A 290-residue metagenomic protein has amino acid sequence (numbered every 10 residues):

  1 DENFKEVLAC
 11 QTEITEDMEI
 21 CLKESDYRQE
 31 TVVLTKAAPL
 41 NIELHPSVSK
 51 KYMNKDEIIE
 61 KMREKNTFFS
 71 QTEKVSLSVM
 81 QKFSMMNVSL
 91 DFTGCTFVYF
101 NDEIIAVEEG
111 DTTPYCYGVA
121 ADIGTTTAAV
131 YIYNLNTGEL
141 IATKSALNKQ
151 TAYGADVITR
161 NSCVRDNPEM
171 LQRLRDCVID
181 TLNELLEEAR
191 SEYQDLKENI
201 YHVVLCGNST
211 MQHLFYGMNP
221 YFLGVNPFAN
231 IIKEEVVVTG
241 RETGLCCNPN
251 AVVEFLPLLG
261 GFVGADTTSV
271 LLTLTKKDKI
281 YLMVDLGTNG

Functional and structural regions predicted by a protein language model:
E2-Y117: Fe-S ferredoxin-like electron-transfer domains and their immediately adjacent linker/connector regions across
V7-I14, V32-T35, L44-S47, E64 (+5 more regions): N-terminal amphipathic, basic-rich helices that act as targeting or association modules
L22, Y131-Y133, A142, Y153 (+4 more regions): Short acidic, glycine/serine/threonine-rich loops at helix termini
T93-Y117, N250-Y281: Conserved phosphate-binding catalytic cores of ATP/NTP-utilizing and phosphoryl-transfer enzymes
A106-Q150, I280-G290: Gly/Thr-rich phosphate-binding beta-strand-loop-beta motif of the actin/hexokinase/Hsp70
K149-S191: N-terminal phosphate-binding loop and adjacent alpha-helix
D156, I200-Y201, L214-S269: Glycine-rich phosphate-binding loop and adjoining helix at the ATP-binding site of ATP-dependent phosphoryl-transfer
K197-N208: Short glycine-rich phosphate-binding loop at a beta-alpha junction
